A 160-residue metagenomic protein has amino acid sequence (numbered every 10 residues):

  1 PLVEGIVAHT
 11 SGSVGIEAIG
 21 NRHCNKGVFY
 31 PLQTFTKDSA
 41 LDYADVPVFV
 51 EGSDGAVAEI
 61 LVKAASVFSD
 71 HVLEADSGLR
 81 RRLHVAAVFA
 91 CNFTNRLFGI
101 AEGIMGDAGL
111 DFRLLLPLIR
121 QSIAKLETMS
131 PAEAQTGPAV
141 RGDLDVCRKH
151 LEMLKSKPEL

Functional and structural regions predicted by a protein language model:
P1-A40: Rossmann-like NAD(P)(H) cofactor-binding subdomain of soluble oxidoreductases
H9, E51, V140: Active-site-adjacent beta-strand anchor residues
G15-E17, V57-A58, C147: Short, well-ordered alpha-helical microsegments
C24-K26, D45, K157: Glycine-rich, phosphate-binding/catalytic loops in enzymes
A40-T128: Internal alpha-helical scaffold of NAD(P)-dependent oxidoreductase catalytic cores
S122-L160: Interdomain hinge/lid region at the active-site interface of Rossmann-like NAD(P)-dependent oxidoreductases
